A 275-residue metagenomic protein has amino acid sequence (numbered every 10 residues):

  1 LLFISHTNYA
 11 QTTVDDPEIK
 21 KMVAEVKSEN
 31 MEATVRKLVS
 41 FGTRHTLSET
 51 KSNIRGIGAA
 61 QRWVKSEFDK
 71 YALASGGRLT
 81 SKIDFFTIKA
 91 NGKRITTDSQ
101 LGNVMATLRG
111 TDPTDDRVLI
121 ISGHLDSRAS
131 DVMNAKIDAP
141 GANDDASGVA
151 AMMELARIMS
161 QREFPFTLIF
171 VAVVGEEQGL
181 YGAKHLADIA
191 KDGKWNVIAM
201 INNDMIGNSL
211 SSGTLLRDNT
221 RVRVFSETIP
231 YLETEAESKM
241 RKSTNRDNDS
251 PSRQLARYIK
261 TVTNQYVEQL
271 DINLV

Functional and structural regions predicted by a protein language model:
L1-T12: Bacterial Sec-dependent N-terminal signal peptides
P17-V26, R44-G58, A90-I95, N134-D145 (+3 more regions): Second-shell loop/turn segments in exported
A24-S28, R36-L47, K65-A74, E154-F164 (+3 more regions): Sec-exported extracytoplasmic/periplasmic mature domains
N30-S40, L47, T80-I83, N103-T107 (+4 more regions): Structural recognition of the beta-strand scaffold that forms the well-ordered cores of secreted hydrolase catalytic
A33-R109: A non-catalytic alpha/beta surface segment that caps or lines the substrate-entry region of metallo-dependent hydrolase
T43-T46, T87-N91, T111-T114, L125-A129 (+2 more regions): Solvent-exposed loop/turn segments at secondary-structure junctions within structured extracellular/periplasmic domains
A106, I121-S122, D126-S127, D131-L180: Alpha-helical metal-binding/catalytic segments enriched in His/Glu/Asp
V173-V275: Metal-dependent peptidase/peptidase-like ectodomains
